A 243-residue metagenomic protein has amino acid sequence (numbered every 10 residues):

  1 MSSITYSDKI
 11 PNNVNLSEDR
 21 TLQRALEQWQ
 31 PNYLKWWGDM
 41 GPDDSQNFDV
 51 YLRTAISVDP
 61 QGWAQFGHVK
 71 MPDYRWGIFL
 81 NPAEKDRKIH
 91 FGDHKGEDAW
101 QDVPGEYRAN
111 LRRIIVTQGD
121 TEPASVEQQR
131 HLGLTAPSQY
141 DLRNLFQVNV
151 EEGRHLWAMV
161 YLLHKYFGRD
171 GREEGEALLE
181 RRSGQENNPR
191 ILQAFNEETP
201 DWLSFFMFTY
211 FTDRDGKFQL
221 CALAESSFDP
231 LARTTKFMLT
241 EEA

Functional and structural regions predicted by a protein language model:
M1-R143, Y166-T199, L203: Terminal targeting/low-complexity segments that flank the catalytic cores of oxidoreductases
S17-R20, R24, P31, D229-A243: Secondary-shell segments that build the walls of catalytic and ion/ligand-binding clefts
E106-Y107, R113, S204-F208, D229-T240: Short flexible/disordered coil segments
Q118-V126, V148-L163, R181-Q185, F206-K217 (+1 more regions): Alpha-helical transition-metal enzyme core signature, strongest for iron centers
H131-R143, Y166-F167, F218-F237: Inter-helical turn/loop segments and adjacent helix faces that build the functional surface of alpha-helical bundle
E198-F205, Y210-G216, A222-L223, P230: Internal, hydrophobic cores of structured domains that mediate oligomerization or house catalytic pockets within large
